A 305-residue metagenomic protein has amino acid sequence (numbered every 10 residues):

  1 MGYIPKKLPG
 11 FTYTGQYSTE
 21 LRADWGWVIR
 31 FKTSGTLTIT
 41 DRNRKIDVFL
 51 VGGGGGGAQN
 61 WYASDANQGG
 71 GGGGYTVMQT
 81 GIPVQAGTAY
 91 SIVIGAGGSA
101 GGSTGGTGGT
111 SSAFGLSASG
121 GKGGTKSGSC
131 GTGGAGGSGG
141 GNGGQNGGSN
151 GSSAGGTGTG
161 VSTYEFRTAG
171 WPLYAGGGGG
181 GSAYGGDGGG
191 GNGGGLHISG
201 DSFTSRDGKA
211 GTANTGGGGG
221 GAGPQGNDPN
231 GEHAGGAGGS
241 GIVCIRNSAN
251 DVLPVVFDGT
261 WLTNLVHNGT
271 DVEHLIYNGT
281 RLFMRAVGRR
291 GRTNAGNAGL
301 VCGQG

Functional and structural regions predicted by a protein language model:
G2-T36, N43-L253, T293-N297, V301-Q304: Low-complexity, glycine/proline-biased repetitive segments and flexible coils/loops
V255-G305: Viral virion structural and adsorption modules
